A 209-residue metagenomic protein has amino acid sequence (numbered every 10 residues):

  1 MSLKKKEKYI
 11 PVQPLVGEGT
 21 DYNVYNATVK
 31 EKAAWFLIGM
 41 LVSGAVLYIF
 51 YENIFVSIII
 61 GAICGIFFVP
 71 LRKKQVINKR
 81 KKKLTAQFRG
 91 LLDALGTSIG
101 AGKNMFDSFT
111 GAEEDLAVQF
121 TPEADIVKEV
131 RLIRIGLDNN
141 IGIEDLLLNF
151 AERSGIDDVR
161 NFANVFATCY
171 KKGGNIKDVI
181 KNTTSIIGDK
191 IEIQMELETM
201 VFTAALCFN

Functional and structural regions predicted by a protein language model:
M1-D93, I191-N209: Hydrophobic alpha-helical signal-anchor/transmembrane segments
S2-L15, K171-S185: Short, charged cytosolic
E52, S98-A101, P122, G136 (+6 more regions): Membrane-interface junctions
A62-E152, D157-Y170, G174-K181: Juxtamembrane/interface alpha-helical elements of multi-pass membrane proteins
